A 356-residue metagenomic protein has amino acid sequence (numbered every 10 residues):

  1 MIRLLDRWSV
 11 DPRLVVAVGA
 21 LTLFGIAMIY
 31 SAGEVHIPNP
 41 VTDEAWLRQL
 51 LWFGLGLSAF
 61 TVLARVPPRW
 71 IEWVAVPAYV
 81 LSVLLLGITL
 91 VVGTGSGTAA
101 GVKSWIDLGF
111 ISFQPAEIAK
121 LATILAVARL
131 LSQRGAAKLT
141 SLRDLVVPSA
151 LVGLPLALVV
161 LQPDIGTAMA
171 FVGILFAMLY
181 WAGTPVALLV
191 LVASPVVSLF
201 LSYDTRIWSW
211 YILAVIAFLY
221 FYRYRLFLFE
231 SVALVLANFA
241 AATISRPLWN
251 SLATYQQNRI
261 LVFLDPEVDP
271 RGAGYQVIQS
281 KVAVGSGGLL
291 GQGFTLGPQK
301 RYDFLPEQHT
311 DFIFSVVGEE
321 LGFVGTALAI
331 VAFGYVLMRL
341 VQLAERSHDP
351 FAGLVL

Functional and structural regions predicted by a protein language model:
M1-W8: Short, Lys/Arg-rich, polar N-terminal cytosolic tail immediately upstream of the first transmembrane signal-anchor
P12: N-terminal phosphate-binding or glycine-rich loops at protein starts, especially the Walker A/P-loop of NTPases
V15-S31, H36-G272, S315-L356: Hydrophobic alpha-helical transmembrane segments of multi-pass inner membrane proteins, especially in bacterial systems
Y255, Y275, Q308, F312: Conserved active-site and cofactor/substrate-binding residues in soluble primary-metabolism enzymes
G272-T295: Extracytosolic (periplasmic/ER-lumenal) interhelical loops and adjacent juxtamembrane/interface segments of multi-pass
G288-V324, A344: Long extracytoplasmic/lumenal interhelical loops at the membrane interface of multi-pass membrane proteins
